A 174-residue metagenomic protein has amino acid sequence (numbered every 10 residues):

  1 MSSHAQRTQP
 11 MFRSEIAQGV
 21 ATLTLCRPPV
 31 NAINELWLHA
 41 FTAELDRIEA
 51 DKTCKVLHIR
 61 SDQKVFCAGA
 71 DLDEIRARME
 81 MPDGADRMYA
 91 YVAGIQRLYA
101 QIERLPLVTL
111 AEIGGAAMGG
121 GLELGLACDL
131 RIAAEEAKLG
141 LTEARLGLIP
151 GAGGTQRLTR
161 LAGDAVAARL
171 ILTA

Functional and structural regions predicted by a protein language model:
M1-D62, R97-A100: Conserved CoA-thioester-binding segment of acyl-CoA-metabolizing enzymes
L23, I59, D71, L124-G125: Hydrophobic/aromatic residues within transmembrane alpha-helices of multi-pass small-molecule transporters
L25-P29, M79, I113: Short, histidine-centered active-site or binding-site loop motifs used for metal coordination, general acid-base
V30, K64, G69, E136-K138: A short, glycine- and basic residue-enriched loop/turn that sits immediately adjacent to a domain's principal
L38, L72, I95, T155 (+1 more regions): A general structural signal for well-ordered alpha-helical segments in protein cores
S61-L98, G147: Glycine- (often His-adjacent) and acidic-residue-rich active-site loop that binds/positions the CoA thioester
A100-A174: Crotonase-fold acyl-CoA enzyme core
